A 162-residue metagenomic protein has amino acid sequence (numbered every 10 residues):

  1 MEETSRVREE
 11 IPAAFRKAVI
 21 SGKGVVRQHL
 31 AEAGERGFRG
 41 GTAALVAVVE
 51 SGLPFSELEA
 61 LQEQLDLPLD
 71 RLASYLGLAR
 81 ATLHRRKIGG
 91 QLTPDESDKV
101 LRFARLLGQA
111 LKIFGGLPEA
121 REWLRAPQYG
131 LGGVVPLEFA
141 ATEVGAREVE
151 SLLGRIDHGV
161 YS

Functional and structural regions predicted by a protein language model:
M1-S162: Non-transmembrane "mature" sequence context
